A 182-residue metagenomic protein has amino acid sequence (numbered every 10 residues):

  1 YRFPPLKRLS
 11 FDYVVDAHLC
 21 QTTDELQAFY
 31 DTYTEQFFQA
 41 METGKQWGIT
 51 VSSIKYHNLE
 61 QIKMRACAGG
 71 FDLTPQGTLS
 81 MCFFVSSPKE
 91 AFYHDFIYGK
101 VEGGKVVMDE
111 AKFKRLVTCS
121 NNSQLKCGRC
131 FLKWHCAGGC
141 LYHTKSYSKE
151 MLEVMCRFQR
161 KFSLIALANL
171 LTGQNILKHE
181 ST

Functional and structural regions predicted by a protein language model:
Y1-R8, A40: Conserved AdoMet/S-adenosylmethionine-binding subsite of the radical SAM
D12-D16, Y56: Active-site beta-loop-alpha junctions enriched in small/polar residues
Y30-N58, V85-F131: C-terminal accessory region of radical SAM enzymes
M64-C67: Short, small/polar residue-rich loop motifs at catalytic or cofactor-binding pockets
T74-P75: Short, ordered coil/turn segments that flank beta-strands lining enzyme active or ligand-binding pockets
T78-L79: Hydrophobic "anchor" residues
S87-E90, F96, K100, N122-T182: Radical SAM enzyme core and accessory elements
